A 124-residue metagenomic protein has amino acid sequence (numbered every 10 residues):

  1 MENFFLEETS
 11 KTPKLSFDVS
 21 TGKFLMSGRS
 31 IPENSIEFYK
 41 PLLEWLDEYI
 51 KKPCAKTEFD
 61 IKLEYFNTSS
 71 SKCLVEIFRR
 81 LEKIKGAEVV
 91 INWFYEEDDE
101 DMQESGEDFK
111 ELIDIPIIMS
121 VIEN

Functional and structural regions predicted by a protein language model:
M1-F17: N-terminal amphipathic/basic leader segments beginning at the initiator methionine
T12-L15, I31-K56: A short, well-ordered alpha-helical element
T21, C54-E58, G86-V90: A general structural motif
G22-G28: Short, aliphatic-rich beta-strand segments
G28-S30, L63: Short, histidine-centered active-site or binding-site loop motifs used for metal coordination, general acid-base
L42, I61-F109: Amphipathic alpha-helical interaction surfaces in cytosolic regulatory modules
I117-N124: A generic structural motif
